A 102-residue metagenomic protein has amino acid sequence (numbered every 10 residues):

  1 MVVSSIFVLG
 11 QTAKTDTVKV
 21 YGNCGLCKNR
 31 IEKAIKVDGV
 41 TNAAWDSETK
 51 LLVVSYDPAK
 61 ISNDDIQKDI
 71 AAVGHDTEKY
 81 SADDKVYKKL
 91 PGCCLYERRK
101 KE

Functional and structural regions predicted by a protein language model:
M1-T15: Bacterial Sec-dependent N-terminal signal peptides
T12-V20, Y87-K88: Immediate flanking context of iron-sulfur cluster ligation sites
V18-V53: N-terminal targeting signals for Sec/Tat export/insertion, comprising classic cleavable signal peptides
R30-K33, D64-G74: Short amphipathic alpha-helices in soluble, non-transmembrane regions that often serve as interface/regulatory elements
S47-S55, K85-P91: Surface-exposed aromatic
D57-I61: Helix N-cap motif at beta-to-alpha junctions
G74-V86: Conserved short beta-strand edge segments in small beta-sheet-based binding/regulatory domains
Y87-E102: Short, low-order "capping/linker" segments at domain edges
